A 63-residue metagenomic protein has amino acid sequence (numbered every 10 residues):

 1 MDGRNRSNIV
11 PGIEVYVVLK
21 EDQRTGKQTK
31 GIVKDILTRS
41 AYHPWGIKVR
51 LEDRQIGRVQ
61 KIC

Functional and structural regions predicted by a protein language model:
D2-C63: Basic/aromatic-rich interaction segments and small domains that mediate binding to polyanionic partners
